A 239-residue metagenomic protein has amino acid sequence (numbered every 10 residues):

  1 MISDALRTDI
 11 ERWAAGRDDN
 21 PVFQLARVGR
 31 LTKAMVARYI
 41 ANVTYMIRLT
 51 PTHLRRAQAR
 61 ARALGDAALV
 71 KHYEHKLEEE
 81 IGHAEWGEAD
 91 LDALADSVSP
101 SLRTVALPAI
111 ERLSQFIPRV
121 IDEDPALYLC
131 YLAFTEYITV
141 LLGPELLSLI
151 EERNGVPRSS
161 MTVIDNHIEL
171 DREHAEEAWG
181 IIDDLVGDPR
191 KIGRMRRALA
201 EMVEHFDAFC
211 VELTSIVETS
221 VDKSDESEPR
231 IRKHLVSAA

Functional and structural regions predicted by a protein language model:
M1-A239: Non-heme di-metal
